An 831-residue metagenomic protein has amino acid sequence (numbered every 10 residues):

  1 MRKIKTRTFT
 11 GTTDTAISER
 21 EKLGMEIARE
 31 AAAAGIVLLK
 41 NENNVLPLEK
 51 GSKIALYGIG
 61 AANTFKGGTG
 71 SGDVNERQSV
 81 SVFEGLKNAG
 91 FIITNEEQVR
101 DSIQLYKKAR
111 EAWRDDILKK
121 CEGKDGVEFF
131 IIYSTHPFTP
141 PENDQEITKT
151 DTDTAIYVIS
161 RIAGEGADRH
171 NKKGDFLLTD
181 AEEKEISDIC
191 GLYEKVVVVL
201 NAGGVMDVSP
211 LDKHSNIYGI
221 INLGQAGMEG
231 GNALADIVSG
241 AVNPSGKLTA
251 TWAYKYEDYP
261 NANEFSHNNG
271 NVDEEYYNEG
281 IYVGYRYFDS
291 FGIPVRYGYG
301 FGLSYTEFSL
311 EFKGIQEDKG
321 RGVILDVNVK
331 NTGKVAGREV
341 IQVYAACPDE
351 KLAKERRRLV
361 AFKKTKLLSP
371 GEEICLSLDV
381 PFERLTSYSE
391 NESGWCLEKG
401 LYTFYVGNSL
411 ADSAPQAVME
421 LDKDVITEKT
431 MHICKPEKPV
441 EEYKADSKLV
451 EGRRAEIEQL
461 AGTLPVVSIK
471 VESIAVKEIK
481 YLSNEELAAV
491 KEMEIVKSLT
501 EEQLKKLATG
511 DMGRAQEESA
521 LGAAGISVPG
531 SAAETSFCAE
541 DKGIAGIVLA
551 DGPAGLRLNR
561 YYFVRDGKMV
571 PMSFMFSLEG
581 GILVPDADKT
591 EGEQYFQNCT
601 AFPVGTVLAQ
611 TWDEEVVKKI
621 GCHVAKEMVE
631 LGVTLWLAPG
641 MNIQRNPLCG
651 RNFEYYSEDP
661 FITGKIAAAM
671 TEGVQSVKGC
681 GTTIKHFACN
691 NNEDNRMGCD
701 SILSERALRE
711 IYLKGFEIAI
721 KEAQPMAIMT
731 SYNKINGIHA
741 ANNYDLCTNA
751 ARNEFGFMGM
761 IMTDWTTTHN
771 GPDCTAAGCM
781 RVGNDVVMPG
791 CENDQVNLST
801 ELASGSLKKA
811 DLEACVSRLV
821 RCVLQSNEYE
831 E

Functional and structural regions predicted by a protein language model:
M1-S387, C396-L410, K429-E831: Glycoside hydrolase catalytic-domain context in secreted enzymes
S393: Extracellular/periplasmic metallocenter environments
D412-K429: Short beta-strand elements
